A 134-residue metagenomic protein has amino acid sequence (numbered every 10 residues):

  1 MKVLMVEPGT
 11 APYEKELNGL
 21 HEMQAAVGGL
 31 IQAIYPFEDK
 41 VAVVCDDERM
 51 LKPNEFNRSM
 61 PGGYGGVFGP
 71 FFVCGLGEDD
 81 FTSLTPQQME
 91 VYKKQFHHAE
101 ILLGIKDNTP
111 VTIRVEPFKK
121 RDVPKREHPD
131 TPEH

Functional and structural regions predicted by a protein language model:
M1-A11, K15, L20-K125: N-terminal nucleophile
V123-H134: Non-Sec secretion/translocation targeting segments of pathogen effectors
